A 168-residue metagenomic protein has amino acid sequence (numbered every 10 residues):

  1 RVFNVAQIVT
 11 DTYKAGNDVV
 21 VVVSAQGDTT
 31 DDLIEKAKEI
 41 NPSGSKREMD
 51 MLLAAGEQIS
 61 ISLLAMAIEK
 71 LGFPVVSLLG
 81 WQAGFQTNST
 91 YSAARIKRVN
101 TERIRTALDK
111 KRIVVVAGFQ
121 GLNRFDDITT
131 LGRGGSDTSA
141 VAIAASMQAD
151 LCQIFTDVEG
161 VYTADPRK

Functional and structural regions predicted by a protein language model:
R1-K168: Nucleotide/pyrophosphate-binding catalytic subdomain
